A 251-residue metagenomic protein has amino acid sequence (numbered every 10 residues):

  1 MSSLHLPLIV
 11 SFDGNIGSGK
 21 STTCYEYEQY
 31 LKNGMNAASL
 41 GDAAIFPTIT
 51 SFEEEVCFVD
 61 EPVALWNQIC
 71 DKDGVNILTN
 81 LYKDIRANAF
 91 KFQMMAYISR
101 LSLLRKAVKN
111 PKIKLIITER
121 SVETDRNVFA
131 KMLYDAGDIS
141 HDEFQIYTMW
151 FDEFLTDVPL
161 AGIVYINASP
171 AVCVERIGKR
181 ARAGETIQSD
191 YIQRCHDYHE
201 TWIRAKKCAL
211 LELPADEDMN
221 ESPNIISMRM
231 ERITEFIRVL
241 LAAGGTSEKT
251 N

Functional and structural regions predicted by a protein language model:
F12: Hydrophobic anchor at the beta1->P-loop junction of P-loop NTPases
I16: The conserved Walker
K20: Conserved lysine of the Walker
T23, Y27: Hydrophobic positions on the alpha1 helix immediately C-terminal to the Walker A/P-loop
Q29-Q93, V128: Conserved substrate/cofactor phosphate-moiety recognition/catalytic segment in nucleotide-dependent phosphotransferases
K72-L115, Y134-D138: Conserved nucleotide-sensing/catalytic segment adjacent to the nucleotide-binding pocket in NTP-handling enzymes
R126-D197: A glycine- and Lys/Arg-enriched "phosphate-lid" helix/loop adjacent to the NTP-binding pocket of small-molecule kinases
V174-N251: NTP-dependent small-molecule kinase module
